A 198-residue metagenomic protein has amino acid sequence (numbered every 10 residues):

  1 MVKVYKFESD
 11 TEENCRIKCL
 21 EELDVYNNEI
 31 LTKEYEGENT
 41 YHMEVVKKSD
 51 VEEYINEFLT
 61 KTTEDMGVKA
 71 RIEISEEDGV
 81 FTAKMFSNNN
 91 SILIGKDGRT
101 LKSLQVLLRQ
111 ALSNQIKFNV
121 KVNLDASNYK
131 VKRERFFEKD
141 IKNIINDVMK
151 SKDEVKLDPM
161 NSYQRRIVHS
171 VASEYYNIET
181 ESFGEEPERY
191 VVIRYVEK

Functional and structural regions predicted by a protein language model:
M1-K198: RNA-contacting regions in translation and RNA-metabolism proteins, encompassing KH/S1 modules where present
